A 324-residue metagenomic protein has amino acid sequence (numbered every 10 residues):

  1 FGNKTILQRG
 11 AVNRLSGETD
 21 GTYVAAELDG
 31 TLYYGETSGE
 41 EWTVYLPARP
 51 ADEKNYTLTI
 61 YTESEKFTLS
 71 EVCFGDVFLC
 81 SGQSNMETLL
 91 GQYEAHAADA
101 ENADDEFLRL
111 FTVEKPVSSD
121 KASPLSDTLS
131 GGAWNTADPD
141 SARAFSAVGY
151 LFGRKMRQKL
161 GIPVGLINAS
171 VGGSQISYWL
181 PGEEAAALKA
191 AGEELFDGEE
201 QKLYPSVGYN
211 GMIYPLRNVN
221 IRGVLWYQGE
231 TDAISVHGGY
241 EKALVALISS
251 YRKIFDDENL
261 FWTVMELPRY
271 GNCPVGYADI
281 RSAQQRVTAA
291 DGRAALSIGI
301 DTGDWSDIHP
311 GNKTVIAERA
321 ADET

Functional and structural regions predicted by a protein language model:
F1-T324: Cell-envelope and extracellular/periplasmic
